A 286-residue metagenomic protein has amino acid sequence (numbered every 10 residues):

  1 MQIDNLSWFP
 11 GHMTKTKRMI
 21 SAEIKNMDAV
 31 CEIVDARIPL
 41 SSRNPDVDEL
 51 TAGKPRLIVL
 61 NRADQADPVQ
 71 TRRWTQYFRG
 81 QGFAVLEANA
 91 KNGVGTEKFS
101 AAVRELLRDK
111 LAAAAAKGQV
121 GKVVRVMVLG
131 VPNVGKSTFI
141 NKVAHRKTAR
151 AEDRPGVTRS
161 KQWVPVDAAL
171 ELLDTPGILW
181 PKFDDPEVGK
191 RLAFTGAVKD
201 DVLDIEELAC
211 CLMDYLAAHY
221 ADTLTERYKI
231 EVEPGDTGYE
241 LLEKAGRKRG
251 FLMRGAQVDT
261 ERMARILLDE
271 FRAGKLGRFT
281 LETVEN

Functional and structural regions predicted by a protein language model:
M1-A29, R37-D46, L50-R56, A63 (+3 more regions): Helix-rich effector regions associated with P-loop NTPase G domains
E32, I58-L60, V128: Structural beta-sheet core signal
D64-L129, T148, G250-L252: Canonical P-loop GTPase G-domain recognition
A90, I140, L170-L173: Conserved active-site beta-strand-loop modules that form the wall/rim of enzyme catalytic pockets and either contain
V94-T96, V131, K136, V157 (+2 more regions): Gly/Ser/Thr-rich helix-start
K98, A102, T138, C211 (+1 more regions): Alpha-helical scaffold segments in soluble metabolic enzymes
K110-A114, N141, K147-D153, H219-L224: Short, structured loop/turn "capping" segments at alpha-beta junctions
R125-H145, A149, T175: Glycine-rich phosphate-binding P-loop
